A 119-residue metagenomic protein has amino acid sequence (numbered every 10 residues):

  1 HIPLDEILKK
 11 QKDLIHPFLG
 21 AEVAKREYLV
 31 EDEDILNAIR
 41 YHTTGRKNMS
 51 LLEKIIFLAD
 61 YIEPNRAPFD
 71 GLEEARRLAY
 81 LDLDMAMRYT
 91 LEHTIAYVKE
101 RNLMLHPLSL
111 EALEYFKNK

Functional and structural regions predicted by a protein language model:
H1-Y89: Divalent metal-dependent catalytic cores for phosphoryl transfer on phosphate-bearing substrates
L72-R77, T94-I95, L113: Hydrophobic alpha-helical interaction segments
M85-E100: Long, amphipathic alpha-helical surface segments
A96-K119: Charged phosphate-binding loop/patch that engages nucleotide di/tri-phosphates or the phosphate backbone of nucleic
